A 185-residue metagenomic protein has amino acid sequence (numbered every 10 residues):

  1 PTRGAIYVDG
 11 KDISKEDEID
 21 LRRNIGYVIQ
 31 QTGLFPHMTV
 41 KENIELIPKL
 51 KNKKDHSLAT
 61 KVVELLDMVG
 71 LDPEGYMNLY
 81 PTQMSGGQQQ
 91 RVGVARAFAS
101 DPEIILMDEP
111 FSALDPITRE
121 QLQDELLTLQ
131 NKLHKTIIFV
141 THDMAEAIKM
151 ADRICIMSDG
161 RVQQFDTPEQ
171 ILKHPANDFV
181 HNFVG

Functional and structural regions predicted by a protein language model:
K41-K49, A59, V63, D152: Short helical segment in ABC ATPase nucleotide-binding domains corresponding to the A-loop/adjacent helical element
H56-G75: Conserved ABC ATPase "signature" region
L79-M84, Q88: Conserved ABC ATPase signature
D101: Conserved catalytic motifs of ABC-family nucleotide-binding domains
I105-D108: Catalytic Walker B motif of ABC-type/P-loop ATPase nucleotide-binding domains
F165-D166, H174: ABC ATPase "signature
